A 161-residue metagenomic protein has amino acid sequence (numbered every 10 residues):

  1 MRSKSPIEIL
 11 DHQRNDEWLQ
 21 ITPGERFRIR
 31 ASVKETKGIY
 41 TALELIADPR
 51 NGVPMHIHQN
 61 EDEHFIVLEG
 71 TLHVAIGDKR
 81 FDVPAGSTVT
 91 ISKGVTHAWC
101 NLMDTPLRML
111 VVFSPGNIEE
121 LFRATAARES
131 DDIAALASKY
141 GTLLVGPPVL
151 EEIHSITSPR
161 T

Functional and structural regions predicted by a protein language model:
M1-E25, I29-Y40, P49-D62, I66 (+1 more regions): Jelly-roll (double-stranded beta-helix
